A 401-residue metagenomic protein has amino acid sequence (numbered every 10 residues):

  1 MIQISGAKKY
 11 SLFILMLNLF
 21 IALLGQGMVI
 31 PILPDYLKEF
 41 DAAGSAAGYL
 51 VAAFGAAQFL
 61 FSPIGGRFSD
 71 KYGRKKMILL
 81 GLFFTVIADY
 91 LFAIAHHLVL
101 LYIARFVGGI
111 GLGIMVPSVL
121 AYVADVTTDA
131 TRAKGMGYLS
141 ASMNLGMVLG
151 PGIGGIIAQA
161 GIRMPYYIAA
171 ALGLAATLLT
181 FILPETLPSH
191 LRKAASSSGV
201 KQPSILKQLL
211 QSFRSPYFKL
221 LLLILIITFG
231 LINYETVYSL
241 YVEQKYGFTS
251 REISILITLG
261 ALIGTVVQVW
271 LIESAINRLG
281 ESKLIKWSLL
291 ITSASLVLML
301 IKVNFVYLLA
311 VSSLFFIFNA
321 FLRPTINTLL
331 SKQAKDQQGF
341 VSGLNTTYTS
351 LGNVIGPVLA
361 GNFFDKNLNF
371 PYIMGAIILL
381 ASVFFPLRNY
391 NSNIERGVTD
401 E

Functional and structural regions predicted by a protein language model:
M1-K8, E185-L222: Juxtamembrane intracellular "pre-TM" segments in multi-pass secondary transporters
P31-G44, V237-E252: Short amphipathic helix-loop junctions that connect adjacent transmembrane helices in Major Facilitator Superfamily/SLC
G55-P63, M147-V148, A261, T265-V269 (+1 more regions): Residue-level signature of mid-helix packing/kink "hotspots" within the transmembrane helices of 12-pass Major
L60-H96: Conserved MFS/SLC helix-loop-helix module at the cytosolic interface between two early adjacent transmembrane helices
S62-G73, V267-G280, F364: Helix-to-loop junctions at the C-terminal end of transmembrane segments in multipass secondary transporters
A88, V99-V107, V306-L314: Paired small-residue
A104-L145: Cytoplasmic helix-loop-helix junction between adjacent transmembrane helices in 12-TM secondary transporters
S282-I326: C-terminal transmembrane helical hairpin of 12-TM major facilitator-type secondary transporters
